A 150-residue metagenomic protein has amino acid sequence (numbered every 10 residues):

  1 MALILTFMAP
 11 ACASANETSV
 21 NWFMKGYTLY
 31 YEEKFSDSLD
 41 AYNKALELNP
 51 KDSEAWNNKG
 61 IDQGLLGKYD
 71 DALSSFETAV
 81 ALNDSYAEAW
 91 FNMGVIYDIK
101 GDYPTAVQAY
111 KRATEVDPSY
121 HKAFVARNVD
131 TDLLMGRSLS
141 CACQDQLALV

Functional and structural regions predicted by a protein language model:
L5-C12: C-terminal segment of classical bacterial N-terminal signal peptides
C12, S19, H121-V150: Terminal, low-structured helical/coil segments at or just beyond the last alpha-helical repeat
C12-E33: N-terminal leader/linker segments that initiate helical-solenoid repeat arrays
S19-V20, S53-E54, A87-E88, H121-K122: Helix-start (N-cap) detector for alpha-helical repeat units in TPR-like alpha-solenoids, especially tetratricopeptide
Y31-K44, L65-T78, K100-R112, L134-C143: Structural signature of tandem alpha-helical TPR/SEL1-like repeats, specifically the intra-repeat loop/turn
